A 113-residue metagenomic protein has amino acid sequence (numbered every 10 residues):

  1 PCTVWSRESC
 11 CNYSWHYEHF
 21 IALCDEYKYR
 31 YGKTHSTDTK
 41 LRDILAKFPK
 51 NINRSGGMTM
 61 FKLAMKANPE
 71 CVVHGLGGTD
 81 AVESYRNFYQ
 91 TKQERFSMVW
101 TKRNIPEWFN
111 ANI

Functional and structural regions predicted by a protein language model:
C2-I113: Sequence termini and other peripheral, non-core segments
